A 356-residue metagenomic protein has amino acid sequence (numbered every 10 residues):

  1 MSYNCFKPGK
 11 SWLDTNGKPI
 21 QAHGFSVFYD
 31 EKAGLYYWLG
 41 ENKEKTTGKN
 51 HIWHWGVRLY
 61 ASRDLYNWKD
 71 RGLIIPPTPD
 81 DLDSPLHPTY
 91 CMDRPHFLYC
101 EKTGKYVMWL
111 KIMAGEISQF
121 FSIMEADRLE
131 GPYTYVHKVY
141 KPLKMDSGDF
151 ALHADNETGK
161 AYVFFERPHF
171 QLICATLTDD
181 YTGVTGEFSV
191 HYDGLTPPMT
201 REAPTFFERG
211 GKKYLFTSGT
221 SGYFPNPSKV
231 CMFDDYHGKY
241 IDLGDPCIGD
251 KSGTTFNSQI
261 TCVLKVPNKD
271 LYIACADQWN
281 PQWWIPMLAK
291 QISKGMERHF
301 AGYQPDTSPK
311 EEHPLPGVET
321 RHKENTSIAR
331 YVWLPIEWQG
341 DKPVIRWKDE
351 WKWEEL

Functional and structural regions predicted by a protein language model:
M1-L356: Carbohydrate-active catalytic/glycan-binding domains of CAZyme proteins, especially the secreted or lumenal ectodomains
